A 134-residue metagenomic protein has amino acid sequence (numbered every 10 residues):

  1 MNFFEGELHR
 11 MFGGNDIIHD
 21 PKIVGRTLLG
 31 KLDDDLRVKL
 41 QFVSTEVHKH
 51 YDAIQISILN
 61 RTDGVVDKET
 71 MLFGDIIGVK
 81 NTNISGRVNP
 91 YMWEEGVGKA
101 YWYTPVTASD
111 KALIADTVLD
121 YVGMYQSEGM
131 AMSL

Functional and structural regions predicted by a protein language model:
M1-E7, I23-L134: Intrinsically disordered, low-complexity regulatory regions enriched in serine/threonine/proline and acidic residues
F12-P21: N-terminal segment of the mature soluble domain
